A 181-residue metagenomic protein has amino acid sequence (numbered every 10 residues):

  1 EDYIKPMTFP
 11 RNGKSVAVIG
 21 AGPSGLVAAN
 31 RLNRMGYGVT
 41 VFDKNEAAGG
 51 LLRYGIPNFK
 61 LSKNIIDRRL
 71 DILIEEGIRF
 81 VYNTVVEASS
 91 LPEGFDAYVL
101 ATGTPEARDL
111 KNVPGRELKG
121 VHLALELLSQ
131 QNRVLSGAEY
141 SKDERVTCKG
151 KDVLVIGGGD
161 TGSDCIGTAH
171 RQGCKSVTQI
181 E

Functional and structural regions predicted by a protein language model:
E1-E181: Residues forming the flavin
